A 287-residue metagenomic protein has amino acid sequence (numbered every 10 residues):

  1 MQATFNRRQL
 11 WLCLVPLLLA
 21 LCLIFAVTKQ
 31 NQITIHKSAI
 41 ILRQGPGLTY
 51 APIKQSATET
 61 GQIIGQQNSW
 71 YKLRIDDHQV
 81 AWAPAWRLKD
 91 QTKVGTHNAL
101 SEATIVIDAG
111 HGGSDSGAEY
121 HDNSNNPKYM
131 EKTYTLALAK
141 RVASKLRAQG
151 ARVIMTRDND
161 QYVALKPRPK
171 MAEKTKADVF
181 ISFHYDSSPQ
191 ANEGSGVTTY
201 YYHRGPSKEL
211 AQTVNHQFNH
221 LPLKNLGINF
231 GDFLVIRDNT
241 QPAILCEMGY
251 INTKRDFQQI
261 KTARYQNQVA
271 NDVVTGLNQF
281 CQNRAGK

Functional and structural regions predicted by a protein language model:
L10-T28: Hydrophobic membrane-insertion alpha-helices, especially the h-region of bacterial N-terminal signal peptides
Q30-Q32, H36, Q44-G45, W86-A103 (+1 more regions): Intrinsically disordered, low-complexity Ser/Thr-rich linker and spacer segments in cell-wall-related proteins
A51-R87: SH3/SH3-like beta-barrel superfamily modules
T92-P169, T175, P189: Active-site histidine-acidic residue metal-binding/catalytic motifs, centered on HxH/HExxH-like signatures
H111-S114, N159-V163, Y185-Q190, R204-S207 (+4 more regions): Solvent-exposed loop/turn segments at secondary-structure junctions within structured extracellular/periplasmic domains
S116-Y129, S188-T213: A short, glycine/acidic-enriched catalytic loop
S182, Y200, N229-K287: Active-site-adjacent mobile loop/cap segments within catalytic or ligand-binding domains
P206-N229: Active-site-adjacent substrate-binding region of metalloamidase/peptidase-like peptide-processing proteins
